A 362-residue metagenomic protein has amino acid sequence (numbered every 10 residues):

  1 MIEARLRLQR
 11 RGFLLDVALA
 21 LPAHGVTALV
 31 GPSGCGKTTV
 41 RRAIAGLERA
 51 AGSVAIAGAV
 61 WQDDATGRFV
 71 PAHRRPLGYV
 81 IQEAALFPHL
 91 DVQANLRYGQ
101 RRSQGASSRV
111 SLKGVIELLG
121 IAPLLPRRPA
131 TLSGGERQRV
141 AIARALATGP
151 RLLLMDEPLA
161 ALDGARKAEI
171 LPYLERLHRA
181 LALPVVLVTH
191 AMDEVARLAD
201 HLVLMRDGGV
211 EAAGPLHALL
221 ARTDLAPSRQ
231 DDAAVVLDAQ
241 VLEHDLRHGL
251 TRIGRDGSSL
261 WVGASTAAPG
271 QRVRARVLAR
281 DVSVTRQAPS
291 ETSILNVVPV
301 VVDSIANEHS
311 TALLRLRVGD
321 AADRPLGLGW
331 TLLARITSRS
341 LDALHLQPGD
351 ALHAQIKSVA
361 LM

Functional and structural regions predicted by a protein language model:
A59-D64, S107-L124, E175-R176: Conserved ABC ATPase "signature" region
W61-G78, R102: ABC ATPase NBD coupling module
R128-L132, E136: Conserved ABC ATPase signature
A147-R151: A short, proline-enriched helix->beta-strand linker immediately N-terminal to the Walker B motif in ABC-type P-loop
L153-E157: Catalytic Walker B motif of ABC-type/P-loop ATPase nucleotide-binding domains
E175, R179, T189-S258: Internal alpha/beta loop-helix hairpins
G257-A306, A312-L313, A322-T331, R335-M362: Glycine/charge-rich catalytic "coupling/switch" loops of P-loop NTPases
